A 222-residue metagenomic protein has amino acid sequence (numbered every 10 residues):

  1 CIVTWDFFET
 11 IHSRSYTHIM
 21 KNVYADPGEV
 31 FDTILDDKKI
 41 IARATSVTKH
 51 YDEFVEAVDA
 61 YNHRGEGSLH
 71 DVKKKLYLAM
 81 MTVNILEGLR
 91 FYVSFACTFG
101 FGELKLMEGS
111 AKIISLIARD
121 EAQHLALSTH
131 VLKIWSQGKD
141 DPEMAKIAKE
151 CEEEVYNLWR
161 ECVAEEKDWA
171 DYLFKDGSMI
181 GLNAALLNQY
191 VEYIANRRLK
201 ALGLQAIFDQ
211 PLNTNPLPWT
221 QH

Functional and structural regions predicted by a protein language model:
C1-H222: Non-heme di-metal
